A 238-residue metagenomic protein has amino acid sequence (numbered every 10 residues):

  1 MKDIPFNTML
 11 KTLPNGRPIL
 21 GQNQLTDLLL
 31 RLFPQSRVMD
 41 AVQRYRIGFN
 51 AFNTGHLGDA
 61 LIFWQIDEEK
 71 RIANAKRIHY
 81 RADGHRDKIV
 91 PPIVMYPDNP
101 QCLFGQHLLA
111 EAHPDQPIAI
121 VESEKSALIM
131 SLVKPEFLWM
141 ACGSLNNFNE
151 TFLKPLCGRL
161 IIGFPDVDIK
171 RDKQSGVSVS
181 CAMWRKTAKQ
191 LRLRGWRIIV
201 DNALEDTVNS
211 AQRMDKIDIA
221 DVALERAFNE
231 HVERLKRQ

Functional and structural regions predicted by a protein language model:
M1-A73, E111-A112, R192-L193, V232-Q238: TOPRIM metal-binding catalytic domain and adjacent DNA-binding surface shared by DnaG-type primases
P18, A119, S180: Charged, low-complexity surface patches
N53-L160, S175: Phosphate-handling DNA/RNA-contact segment within nucleic-acid enzymes
D115-Q116, A127-Q238: TOPRIM fold recognition
